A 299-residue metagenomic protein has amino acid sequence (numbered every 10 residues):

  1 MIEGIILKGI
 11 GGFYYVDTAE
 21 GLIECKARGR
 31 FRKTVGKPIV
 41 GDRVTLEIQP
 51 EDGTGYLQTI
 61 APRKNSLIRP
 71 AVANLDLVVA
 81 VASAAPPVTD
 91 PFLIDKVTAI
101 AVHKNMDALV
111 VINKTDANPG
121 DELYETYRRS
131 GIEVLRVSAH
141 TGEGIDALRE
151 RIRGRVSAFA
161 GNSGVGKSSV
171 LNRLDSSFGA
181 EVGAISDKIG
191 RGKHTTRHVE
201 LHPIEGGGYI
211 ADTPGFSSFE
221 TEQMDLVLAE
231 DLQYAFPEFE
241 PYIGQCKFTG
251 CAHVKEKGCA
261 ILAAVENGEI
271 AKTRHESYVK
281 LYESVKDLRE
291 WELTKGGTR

Functional and structural regions predicted by a protein language model:
M1-I10: Structural detector for short beta-strands of small beta-barrel domains
G11-V16: Short aromatic-glycine-enriched beta-strand elements
L22-K37: Beta-strand/loop nucleic-acid-binding surfaces
V35-V44, I48-E51, A61-V78, S83-A84 (+5 more regions): Helix-rich effector regions associated with P-loop NTPase G domains
E51-I60, V88-D90: Short, Lys/Arg- and Gly-enriched loop/turn segments at beta-strand edges
A85-S130: Phosphate-binding glycine-rich loops and their immediate beta-loop-alpha structural context
K114-V165: Canonical P-loop GTPase G-domain recognition
K167-G183: A conserved segment at the C-terminal end of the G1
